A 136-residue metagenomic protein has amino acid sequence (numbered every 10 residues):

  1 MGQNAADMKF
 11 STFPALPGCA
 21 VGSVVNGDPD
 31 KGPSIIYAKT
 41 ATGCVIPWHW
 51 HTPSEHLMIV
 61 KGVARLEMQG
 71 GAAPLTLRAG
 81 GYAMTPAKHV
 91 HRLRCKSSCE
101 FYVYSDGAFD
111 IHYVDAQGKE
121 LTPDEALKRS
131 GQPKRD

Functional and structural regions predicted by a protein language model:
M1-G32, A116-D136: A short, N-terminal "cap"/entry segment at the start of jelly-roll beta-barrel domains of the cupin/DSBH fold
A20, K31-I35, T52-S54, K88 (+1 more regions): Extracytoplasmic
S23-V24, W48, L57-M58, A83-T85 (+2 more regions): Structural recognition of the beta-strand scaffold that forms the well-ordered cores of secreted hydrolase catalytic
D28-D30, A64, Q69-K88: Short acidic-glycine-tyrosine-enriched beta hairpin
P29-K31, C44-V45, A64-L66, H89-R92 (+1 more regions): Solvent-exposed loop/turn segments at secondary-structure junctions within structured extracellular/periplasmic domains
S34-H51, L77-R78, M84-K88: Conserved short histidine dyad/triad with adjacent acidic residue
A41-C44, H51-G71: Glycine- and acidic-residue-biased ligand/ion/polar-headgroup-sensing regions
R78, A87-D110: Ligand-binding loop in jelly-roll beta-barrel domains
